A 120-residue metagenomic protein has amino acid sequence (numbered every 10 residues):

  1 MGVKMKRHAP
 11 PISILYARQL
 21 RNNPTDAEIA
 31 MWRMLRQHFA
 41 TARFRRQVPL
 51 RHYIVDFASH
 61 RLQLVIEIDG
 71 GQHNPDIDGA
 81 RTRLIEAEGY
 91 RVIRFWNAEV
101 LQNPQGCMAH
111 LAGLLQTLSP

Functional and structural regions predicted by a protein language model:
M1-A40, L115-P120: Solvent-exposed, charged helical/coil patches that constitute nucleic-acid or partner-interaction surfaces
P24, V48-L115: Basic, amphipathic alpha-helical patches used to engage nucleic acids or provide basic targeting signals, exemplified
H38-T41, A87-G89: Alpha-helix termination/capping residues and helix-transition junctions
A42-Q47: A short linear hydrophobic-aromatic micro-motif
